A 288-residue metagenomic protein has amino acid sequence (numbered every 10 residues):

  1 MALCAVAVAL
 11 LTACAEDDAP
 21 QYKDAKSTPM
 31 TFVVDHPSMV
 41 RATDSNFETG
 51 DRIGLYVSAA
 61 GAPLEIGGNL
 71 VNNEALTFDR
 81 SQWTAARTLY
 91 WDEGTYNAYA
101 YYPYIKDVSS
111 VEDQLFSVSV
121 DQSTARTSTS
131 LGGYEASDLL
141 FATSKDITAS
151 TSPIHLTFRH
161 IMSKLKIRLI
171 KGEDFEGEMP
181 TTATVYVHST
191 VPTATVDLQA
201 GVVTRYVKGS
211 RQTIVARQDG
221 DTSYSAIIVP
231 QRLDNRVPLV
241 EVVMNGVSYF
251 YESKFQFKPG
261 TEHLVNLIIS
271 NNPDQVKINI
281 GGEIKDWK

Functional and structural regions predicted by a protein language model:
M1-C4, L10-K288: Sec-type signal peptide cleavage vicinity
